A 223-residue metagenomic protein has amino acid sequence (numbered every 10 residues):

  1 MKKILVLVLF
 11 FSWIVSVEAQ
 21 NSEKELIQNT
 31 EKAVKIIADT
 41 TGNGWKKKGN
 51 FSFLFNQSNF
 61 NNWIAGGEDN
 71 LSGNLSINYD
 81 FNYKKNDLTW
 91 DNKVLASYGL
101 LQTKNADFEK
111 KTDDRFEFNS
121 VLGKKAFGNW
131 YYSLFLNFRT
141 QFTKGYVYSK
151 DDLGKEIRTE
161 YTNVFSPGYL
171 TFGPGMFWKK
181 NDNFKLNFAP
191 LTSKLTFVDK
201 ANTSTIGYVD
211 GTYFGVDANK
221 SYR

Functional and structural regions predicted by a protein language model:
M1-E25: Bacterial Sec-dependent N-terminal signal peptides
S16-N50: Sec-dependent signal peptide cleavage junction
G49, F53-F55, L75-Y83, F118-K124 (+2 more regions): Residues on the lipid-exposed face of transmembrane beta-strands in outer-membrane beta-barrel proteins
G49-F51, N92, L134-L136, P174 (+1 more regions): Membrane-embedded beta-strand positions of outer-membrane beta-barrel proteins
F53-N59, K85-D87, A96-Q102, F138-K144 (+2 more regions): Transmembrane beta-strands of outer-membrane beta-barrel pores
N61-G67, Q102-F108, K155-T162, D210-K220: Extracellular loop and loop/strand-boundary signature of outer-membrane beta-barrel proteins
D69-L75, T112-F116, G168-L170, A218-R223: Residues that define the transmembrane beta-barrel architecture of outer-membrane proteins
K84-N86, G123-N129, N181-N183: Outer-membrane beta-barrel channels and translocator barrels
